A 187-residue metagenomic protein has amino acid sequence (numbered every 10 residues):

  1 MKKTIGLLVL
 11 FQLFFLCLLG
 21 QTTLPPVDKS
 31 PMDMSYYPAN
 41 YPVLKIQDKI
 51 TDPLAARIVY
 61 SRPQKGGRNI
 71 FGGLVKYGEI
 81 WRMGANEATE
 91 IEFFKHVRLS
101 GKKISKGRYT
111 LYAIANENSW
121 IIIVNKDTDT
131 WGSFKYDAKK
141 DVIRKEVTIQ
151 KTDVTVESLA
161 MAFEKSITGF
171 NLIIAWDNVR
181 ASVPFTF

Functional and structural regions predicted by a protein language model:
M1, D127-T128, E146: Hydrophobic transmembrane alpha-helix bundles
M1, K65-R68, K103: Short hydrophobic/aromatic-rich motifs at helix boundaries and adjacent loops
M1-L24: Bacterial Sec-dependent N-terminal signal peptides
Q21-R82, S133-F187: Primarily secretory-pathway and cell-envelope proteins
E79-T130: Mid-length scaffold segments of soluble, non-membrane domains
